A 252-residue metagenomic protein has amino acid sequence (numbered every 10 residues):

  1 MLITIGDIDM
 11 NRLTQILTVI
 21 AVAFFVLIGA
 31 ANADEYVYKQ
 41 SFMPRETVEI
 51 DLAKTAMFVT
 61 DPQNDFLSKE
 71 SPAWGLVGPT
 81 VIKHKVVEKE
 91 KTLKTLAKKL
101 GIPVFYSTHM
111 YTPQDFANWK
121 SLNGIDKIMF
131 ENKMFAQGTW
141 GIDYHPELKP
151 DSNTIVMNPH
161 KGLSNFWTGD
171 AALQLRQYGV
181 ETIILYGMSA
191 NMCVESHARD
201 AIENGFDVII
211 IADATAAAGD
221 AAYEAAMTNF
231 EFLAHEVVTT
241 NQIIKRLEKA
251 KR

Functional and structural regions predicted by a protein language model:
M1-D9: Short, Lys/Arg-enriched N-terminal segments with co-localized hydrophobic residues within the first ~10-30 amino acids
D9-T18: Bacterial N-terminal signal peptides that target proteins for export
T18-L27: Bacterial N-terminal signal peptides
A30-A56, L96-L100, A117, I125-R252: Active-site-adjacent betaalpha module
E35, L67-K83: Acidic/histidine-rich helix-loop elements that form or flank divalent-metal/phosphate-binding sites at the catalytic
T55-L67: Acidic-leg catalytic submotif of subtilisin-like serine proteases
K85-P103: A short, N-terminal amphipathic alpha-helix
I102-H109, I211: Short beta-strand segments at enzyme active-site cores
